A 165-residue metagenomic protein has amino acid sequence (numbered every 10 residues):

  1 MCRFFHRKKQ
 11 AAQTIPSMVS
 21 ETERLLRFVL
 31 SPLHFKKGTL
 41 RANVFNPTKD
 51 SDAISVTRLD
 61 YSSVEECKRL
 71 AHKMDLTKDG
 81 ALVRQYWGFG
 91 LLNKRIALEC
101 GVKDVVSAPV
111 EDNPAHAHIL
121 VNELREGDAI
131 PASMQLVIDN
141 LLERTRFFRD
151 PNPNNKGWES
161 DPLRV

Functional and structural regions predicted by a protein language model:
M1-T22, F35-L40, V44-S55, D60-V165: Conserved NAD+-utilizing ADP-ribose enzyme module
E21-L30: Short, surface-exposed binding/anchoring microloops in extracellular/periplasmic proteins
